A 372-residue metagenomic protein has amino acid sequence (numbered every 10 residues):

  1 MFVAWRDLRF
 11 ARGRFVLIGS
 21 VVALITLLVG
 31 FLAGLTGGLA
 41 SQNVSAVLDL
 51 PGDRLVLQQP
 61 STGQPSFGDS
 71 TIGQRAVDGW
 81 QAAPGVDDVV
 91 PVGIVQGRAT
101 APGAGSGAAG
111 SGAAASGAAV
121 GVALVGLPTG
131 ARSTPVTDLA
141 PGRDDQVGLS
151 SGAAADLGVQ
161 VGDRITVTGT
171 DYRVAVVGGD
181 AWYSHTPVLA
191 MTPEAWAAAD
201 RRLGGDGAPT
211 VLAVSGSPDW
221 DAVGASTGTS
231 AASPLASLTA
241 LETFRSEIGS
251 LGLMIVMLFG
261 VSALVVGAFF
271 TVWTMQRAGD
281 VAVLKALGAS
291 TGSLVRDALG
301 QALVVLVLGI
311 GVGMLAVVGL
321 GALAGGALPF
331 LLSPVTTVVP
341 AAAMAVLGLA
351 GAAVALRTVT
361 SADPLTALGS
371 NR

Functional and structural regions predicted by a protein language model:
M1-V29, A40, R372: N-terminal Sec/SRP start-transfer signal
V3, P340-R372: C-terminal membrane-exit region of the final transmembrane helix in multipass inner-membrane proteins
A33-G37, M254-A286, L294-L299, A355-L356: A hydrophobic alpha-helix feature that marks transmembrane segments and, especially, their cytosolic C-terminal ends
G38-D49, G63-P65, P234-M257, L315-V339: Membrane interfacial helix motifs at helix-loop boundaries and amphipathic/re-entrant anchors
S45-Q96, S106-G112: Membrane-proximal extracellular/periplasmic loop immediately following the first transmembrane helix
V92-V95, T100-P128, P135-A198: Hydrophobic secondary-structure segments that place a key small or acidic residue at a functional site
V177-L258: Mechanotransmission and gating elements of multispan inner-membrane complexes involved in transport and envelope
V283-P329, V335-L347: Transmembrane alpha-helical interface segments in multi-pass membrane proteins
